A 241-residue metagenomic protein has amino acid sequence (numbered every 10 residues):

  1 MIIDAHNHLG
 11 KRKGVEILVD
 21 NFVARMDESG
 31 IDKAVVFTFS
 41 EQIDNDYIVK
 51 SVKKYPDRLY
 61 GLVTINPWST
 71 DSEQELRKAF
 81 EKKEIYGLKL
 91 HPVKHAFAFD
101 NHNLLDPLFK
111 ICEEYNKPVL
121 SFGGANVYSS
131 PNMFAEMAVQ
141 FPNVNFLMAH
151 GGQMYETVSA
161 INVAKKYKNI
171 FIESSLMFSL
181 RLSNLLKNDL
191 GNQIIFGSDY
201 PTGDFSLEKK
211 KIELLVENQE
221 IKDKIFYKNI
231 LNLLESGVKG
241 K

Functional and structural regions predicted by a protein language model:
M1-A5, V15-K33, G191-Q193, S206-K241: Mid-to-C-terminal alpha-helical segments outside catalytic/metal-binding sites
I3-N7, A34-V36, L59-V63, Y86-L90 (+4 more regions): Hydrophobic faces of well-ordered beta-strands that scaffold small-molecule active sites in alpha/beta enzyme cores
H6, M26, I48, G61 (+8 more regions): Conserved, mostly hydrophobic/aromatic
G10-R12, E41-D44, W68-D71, H95 (+4 more regions): Active-site environment of divalent metal-dependent phosphoester hydrolases
G14-M26, S69-F80: Short, acidic/polar
M26, V52-P56, F80, A138-V139 (+3 more regions): N-terminal cationic-hydrophobic initiation segments that often serve targeting/anchoring roles
D32-K33, I43-L120, K166: Active-site gating/metal-coordination segments in enzymes
N101-I195: Catalytic pocket-lining loop regions of alpha/beta-barrel enzymes, especially the amidohydrolase/enolase/GH5 lineages
